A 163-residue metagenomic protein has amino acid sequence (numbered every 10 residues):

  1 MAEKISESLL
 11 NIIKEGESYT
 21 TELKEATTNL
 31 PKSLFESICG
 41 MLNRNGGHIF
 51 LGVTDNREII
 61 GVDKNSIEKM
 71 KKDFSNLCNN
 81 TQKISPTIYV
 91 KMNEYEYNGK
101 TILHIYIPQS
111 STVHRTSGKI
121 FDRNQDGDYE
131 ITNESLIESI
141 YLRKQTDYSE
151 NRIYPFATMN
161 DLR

Functional and structural regions predicted by a protein language model:
M1-R163: Conserved N-terminal catalytic/coupling substructures associated with nucleotide/phosphate chemistry
